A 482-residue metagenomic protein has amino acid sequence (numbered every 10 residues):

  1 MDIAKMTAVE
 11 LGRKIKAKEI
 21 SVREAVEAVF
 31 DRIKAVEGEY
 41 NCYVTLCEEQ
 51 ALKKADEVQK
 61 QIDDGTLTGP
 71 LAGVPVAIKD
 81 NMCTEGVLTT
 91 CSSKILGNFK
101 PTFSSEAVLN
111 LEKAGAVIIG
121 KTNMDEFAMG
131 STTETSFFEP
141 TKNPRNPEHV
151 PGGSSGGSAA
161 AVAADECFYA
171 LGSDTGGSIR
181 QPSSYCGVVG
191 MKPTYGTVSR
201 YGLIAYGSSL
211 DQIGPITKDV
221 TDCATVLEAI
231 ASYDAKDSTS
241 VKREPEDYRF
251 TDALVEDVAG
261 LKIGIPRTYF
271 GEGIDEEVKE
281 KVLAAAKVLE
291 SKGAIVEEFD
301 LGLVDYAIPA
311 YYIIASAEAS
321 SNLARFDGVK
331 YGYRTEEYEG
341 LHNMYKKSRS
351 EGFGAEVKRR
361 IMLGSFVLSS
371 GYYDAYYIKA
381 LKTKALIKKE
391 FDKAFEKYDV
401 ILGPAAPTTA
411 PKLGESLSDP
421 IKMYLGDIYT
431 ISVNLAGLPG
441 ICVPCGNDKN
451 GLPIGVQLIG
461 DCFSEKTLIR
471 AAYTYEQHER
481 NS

Functional and structural regions predicted by a protein language model:
M1-L52, S291-G293, N481: An N-terminal boundary/leader segment
G12-R13, F30, Y269-G271, L303-V304 (+1 more regions): Serine-dependent amide/ester hydrolase catalytic core
K18, K79, D219: Short, conserved phosphate/pyrophosphate- and ester-handling motifs at nucleotide-, phospho-/glycolipid
V29, A51, S104, C223 (+5 more regions): Residue-level signal for inorganic ion chemistry
A35, K113, A164-G273, E277 (+5 more regions): Structural helix-boundary/capping segments
N41, F168, D399-I401: Conserved acidic residues
L71-C91, D252-G264, A317-A385, P439-G455: Short helix-loop capping/hinge segments that flank enzyme active sites or metal/cofactor-binding pockets
L71-I213, P266-T268, A317, G403-I421: Short glycine/serine-rich loop/turn segments
